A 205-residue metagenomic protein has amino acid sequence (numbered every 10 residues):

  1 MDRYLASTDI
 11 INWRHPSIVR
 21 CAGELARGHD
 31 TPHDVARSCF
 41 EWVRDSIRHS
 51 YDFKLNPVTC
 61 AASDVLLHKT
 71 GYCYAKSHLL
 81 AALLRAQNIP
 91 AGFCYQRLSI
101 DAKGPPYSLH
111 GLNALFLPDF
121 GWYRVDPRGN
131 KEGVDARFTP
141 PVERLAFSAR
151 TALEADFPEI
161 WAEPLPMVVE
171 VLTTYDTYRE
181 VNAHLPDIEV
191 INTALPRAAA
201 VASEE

Functional and structural regions predicted by a protein language model:
M1-H68: Secondary-structure boundary elements
A6-I10, R97-E205: His-Asp-centered catalytic microenvironments across diverse enzyme cores, prominently the transglutaminase-like
C21, L25, S77, A114-F116: A generic structural signal for ordered secondary structure
E41-D45, A82, A86, G111-L115: Residue-level signal for well-ordered alpha-helical scaffold segments within enzymatic catalytic domains
S50-L109: Active-site neighborhood of thiol-dependent amide/isopeptide-bond enzymes
